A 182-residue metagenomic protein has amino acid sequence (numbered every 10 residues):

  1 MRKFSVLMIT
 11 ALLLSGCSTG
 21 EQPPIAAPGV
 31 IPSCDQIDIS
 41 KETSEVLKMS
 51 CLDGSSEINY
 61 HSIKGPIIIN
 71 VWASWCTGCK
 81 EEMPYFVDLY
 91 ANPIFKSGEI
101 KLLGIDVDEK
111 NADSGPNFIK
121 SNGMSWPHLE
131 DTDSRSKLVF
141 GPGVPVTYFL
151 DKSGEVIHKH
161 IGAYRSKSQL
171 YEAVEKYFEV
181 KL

Functional and structural regions predicted by a protein language model:
M1-S50, E172, L182: N-terminal targeting signals for export/organelle localization
E42-S44, I63-K64, S97-I100, P142: Extracytoplasmic
V46-I67: A short beta-strand-turn-helix
G65-I67, W72-W75, G143: Short pre-active-site segment immediately N-terminal to redox-active cysteine/selenocysteine motifs in thiol-based
I68-I69, L102, T147: Hydrophobic beta-strand anchors of alpha/beta hydrolase catalytic cores
V71-A73, I105-D108, D131-D133, H160-G162: Active-site-proximal beta-strand/loop segments in catalytic clefts of secreted hydrolases
K80-N122, T132-L138: Structural microenvironment flanking redox-active thiols in thiol-disulfide oxidoreductases
N117-M124, E130-L182: Thiol/disulfide oxidoreductase modules built on the thioredoxin-like
